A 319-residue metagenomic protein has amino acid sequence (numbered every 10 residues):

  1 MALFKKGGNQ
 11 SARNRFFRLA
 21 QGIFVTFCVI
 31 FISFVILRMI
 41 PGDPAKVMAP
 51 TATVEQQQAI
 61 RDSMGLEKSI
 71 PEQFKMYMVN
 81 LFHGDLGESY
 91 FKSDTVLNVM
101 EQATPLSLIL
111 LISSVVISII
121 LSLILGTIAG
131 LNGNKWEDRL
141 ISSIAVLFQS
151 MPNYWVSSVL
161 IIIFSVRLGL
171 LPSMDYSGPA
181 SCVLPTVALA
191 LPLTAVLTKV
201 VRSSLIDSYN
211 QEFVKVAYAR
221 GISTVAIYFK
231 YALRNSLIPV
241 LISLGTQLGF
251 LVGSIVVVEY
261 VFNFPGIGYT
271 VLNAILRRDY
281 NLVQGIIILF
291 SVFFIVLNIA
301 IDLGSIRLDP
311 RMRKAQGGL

Functional and structural regions predicted by a protein language model:
A2-S11, E67-L123: An internal, D/E-rich "acidic patch" concept
L3-I36: Charged, compositionally biased N-terminal leader segments and the immediate start of the first structured element
N9-Q21, I124-I161: Cytoplasmic-entry segments and transmembrane alpha-helices of multi-pass inner-membrane transporters
N9-R13, M100-E137, S177-L319: Alpha-helical transmembrane segments of integral membrane proteins, especially multi-pass inner/plasma-membrane
L19, Q56, I60, M64 (+9 more regions): Hydrophobic alpha-helical segments of integral membrane proteins, encompassing both true transmembrane helices
T26-K75, G169-L184: Hydrophobic alpha-helical transmembrane segments of membrane transport/permease proteins and related membrane-embedded
I40, F148-M151, V252: Transmembrane helix irregularities
I117, S142-A195, A274: Generic hydrophobic transmembrane alpha-helix motif, especially the helices
